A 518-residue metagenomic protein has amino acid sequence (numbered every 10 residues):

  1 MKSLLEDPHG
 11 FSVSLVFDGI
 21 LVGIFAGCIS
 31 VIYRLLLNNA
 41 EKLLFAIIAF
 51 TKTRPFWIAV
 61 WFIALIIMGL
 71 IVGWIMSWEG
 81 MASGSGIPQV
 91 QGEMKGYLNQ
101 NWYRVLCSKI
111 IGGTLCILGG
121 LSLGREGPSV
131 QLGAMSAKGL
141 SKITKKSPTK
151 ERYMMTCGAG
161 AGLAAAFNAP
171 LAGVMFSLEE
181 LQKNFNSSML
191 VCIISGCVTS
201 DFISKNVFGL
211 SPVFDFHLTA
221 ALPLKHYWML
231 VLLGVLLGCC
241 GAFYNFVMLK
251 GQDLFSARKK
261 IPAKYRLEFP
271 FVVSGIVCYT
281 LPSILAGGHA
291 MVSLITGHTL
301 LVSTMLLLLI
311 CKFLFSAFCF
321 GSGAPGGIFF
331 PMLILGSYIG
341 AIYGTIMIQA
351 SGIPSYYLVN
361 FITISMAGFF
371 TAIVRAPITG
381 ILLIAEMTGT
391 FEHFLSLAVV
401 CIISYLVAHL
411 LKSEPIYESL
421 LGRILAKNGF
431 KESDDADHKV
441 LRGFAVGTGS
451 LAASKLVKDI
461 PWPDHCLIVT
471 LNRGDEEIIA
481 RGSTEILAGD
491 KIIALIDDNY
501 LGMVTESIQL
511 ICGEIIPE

Functional and structural regions predicted by a protein language model:
M1-G429, G447-T448, R473-G474, G489 (+1 more regions): Alpha-helical transmembrane segments and immediately membrane-proximal extracytoplasmic
N38, K42, D459, G502-E506: Replace "anionic and nucleotidyl ligands
V90, D437-K439, I479: Short, solvent-exposed coil/turn segments
C107-L115, D437-C466: Acidic, Ser/Thr-rich low-complexity segments on the non-lumenal side of membrane proteins
I362-T363, I373-V374, A436-H438, P461-P463 (+1 more regions): A structural signal for short secondary-structure junctions
I416-G443, G513-E518: Long, charged amphipathic helices and adjacent flexible linkers at domain junctions
T448-G502: Cytosolic Rossmann-like ligand/nucleotide-binding regulatory domains
S483-T484, V504-E518: Short, compositionally biased
